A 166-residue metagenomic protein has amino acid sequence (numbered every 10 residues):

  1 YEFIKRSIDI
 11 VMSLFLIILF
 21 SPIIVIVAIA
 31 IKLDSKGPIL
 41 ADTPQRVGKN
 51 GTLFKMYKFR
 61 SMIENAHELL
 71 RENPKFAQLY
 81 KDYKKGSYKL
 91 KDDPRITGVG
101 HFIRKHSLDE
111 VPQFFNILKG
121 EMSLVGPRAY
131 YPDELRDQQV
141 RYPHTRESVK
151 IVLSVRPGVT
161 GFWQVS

Functional and structural regions predicted by a protein language model:
Y1-E68: A hydrophobic, helix-centered structural microdomain
S7, V11, V111, L118: Active-site His/Glu-centered metal-binding helix of metallohydrolases
I18, I103-H106, S154: Glycosyltransferase donor-binding loop in the core domain
I39, P112-S166: Hydrophobic structural segments characteristic of membrane proteins
I39-P94, T160-S166: Short, glycine-rich, amphipathic interfacial segments at transmembrane boundaries or analogous
F102-F114: Short acidic-aromatic low-complexity motifs
